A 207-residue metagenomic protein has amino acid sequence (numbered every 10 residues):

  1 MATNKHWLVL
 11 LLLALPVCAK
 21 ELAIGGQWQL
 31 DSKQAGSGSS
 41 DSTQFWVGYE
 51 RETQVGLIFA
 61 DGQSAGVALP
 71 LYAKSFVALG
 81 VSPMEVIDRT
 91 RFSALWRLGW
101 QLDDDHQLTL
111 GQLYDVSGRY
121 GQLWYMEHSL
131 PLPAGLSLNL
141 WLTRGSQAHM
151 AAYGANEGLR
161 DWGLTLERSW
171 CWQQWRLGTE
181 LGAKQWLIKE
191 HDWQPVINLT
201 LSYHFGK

Functional and structural regions predicted by a protein language model:
M1-A23, G206-K207: Cleavable N-terminal export/targeting peptides
T3-N4, A19, S32, A73 (+2 more regions): Generic cytosolic/nucleocytoplasmic N-terminal low-complexity/intrinsically disordered segments
L15, L69, S82, L130-L132 (+1 more regions): Hydrophobic alpha-helix-in-membranes signature
A19-S64: Short glycine/proline- and aromatic-enriched beta-strand/turn motifs that initiate or cap beta-hairpins
L22-I24, I58, A73, V77 (+3 more regions): Generic structural motif
G38-S40, Q44, T53, W100-Q101 (+2 more regions): Outer-membrane beta-barrel transmembrane domain signature
F45, Y49, L57-L102, L108: Outer-membrane beta-barrel channel domains
